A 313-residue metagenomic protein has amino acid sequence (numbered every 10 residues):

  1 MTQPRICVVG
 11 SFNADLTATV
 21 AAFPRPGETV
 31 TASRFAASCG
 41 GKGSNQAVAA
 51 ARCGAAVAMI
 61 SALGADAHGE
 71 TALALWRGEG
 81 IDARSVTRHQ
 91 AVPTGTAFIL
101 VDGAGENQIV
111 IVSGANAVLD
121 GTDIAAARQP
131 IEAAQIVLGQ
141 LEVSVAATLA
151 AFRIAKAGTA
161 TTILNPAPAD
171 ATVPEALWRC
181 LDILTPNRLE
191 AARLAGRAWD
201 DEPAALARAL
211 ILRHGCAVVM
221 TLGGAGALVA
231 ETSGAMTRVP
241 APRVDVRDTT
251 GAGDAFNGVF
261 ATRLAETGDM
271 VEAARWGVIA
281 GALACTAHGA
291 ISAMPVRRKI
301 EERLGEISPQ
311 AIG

Functional and structural regions predicted by a protein language model:
M1-I6, A171, A176, E202-G313: Conserved phosphate-binding/catalytic region of the ribokinase-like
M1-L63, A67-G78, V246, G313: Glycine-rich phosphate/adenosyl-contacting loop at the front of the ribokinase-like
V48, T96-L100, Q108-I109, G226-A230: Short beta-strand scaffold segments in enzyme catalytic cores
A67-E79, A97-G105, D123: Active-site-proximal loop->helix
R77-A91: A glycine-rich helix N-cap at a beta->alpha junction
S85-H89, I99-I136, L141: Conserved phosphate-binding/catalytic loop of the ribokinase/pfkB sugar-kinase fold
Q135-A205, A225-A227: Conserved beta-alpha-beta core of the PfkB/ribokinase-like small-molecule kinase fold
